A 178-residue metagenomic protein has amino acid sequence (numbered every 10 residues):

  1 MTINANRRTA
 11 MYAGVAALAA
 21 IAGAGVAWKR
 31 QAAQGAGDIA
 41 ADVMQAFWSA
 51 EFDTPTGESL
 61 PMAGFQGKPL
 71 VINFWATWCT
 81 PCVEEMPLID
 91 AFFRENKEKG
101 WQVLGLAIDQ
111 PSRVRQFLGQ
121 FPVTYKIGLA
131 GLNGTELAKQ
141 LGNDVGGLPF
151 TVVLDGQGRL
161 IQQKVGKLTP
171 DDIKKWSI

Functional and structural regions predicted by a protein language model:
M1-S49: N-terminal targeting signals for export/organelle localization
F47-W48, L70, L148-P149: Short loop/turn microsegments at loop-to-beta-strand junctions
E51-F52, V153: Hydrophobic beta-strand positions
P55, F65, G156: Short, ordered coil/turn segments that flank beta-strands lining enzyme active or ligand-binding pockets
A63-C79: Short active-site neighborhood of thiol/selenol oxidoreductases, capturing the structured segment around
Q66-K68, E98, T124: Active-site acidic short loop of glycosyltransferases
E84-P122, L132-K139: Structural microenvironment flanking redox-active thiols in thiol-disulfide oxidoreductases
Q120-V123, G131-W176: Thiol/disulfide oxidoreductase modules built on the thioredoxin-like
